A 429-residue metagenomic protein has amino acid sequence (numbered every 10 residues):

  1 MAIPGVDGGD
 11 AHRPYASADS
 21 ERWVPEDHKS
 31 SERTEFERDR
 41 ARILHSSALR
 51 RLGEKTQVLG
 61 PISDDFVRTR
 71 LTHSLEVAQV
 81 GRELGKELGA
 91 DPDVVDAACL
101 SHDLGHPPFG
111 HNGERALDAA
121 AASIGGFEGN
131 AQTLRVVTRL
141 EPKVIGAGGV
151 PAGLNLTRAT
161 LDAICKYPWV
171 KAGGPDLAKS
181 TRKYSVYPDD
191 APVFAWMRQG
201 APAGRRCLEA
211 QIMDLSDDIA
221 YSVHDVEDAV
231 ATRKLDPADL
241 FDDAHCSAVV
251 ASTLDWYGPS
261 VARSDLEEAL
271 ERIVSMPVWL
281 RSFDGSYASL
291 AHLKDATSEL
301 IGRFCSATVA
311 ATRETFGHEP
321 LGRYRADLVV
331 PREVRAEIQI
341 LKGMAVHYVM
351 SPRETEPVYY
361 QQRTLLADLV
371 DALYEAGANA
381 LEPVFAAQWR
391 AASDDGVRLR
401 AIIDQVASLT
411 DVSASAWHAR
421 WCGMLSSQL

Functional and structural regions predicted by a protein language model:
M1-R22, E26-K29, R363-A376, A387-L429: Acidic, carboxylate-rich catalytic segments that either coordinate divalent cations
A2-S31, L44-R50, Q79, E87 (+1 more regions): Sequence-structural signature of the catalytic-core scaffold of metal-dependent phosphohydrolases that act on
W23-H28, E54-T69, D96-S101, D118: Glycine-/proline-rich flexible loop or hinge segments
T34-R50, E54-L59: N-terminal signal-anchor module of multipass membrane proteins
E37-R38, L88-S101, L154-I164, E209-A210 (+2 more regions): Alpha-helical scaffolds flanking conserved acidic
G60-F66, A98, P202, S282-Y287 (+2 more regions): Glycine- and acidic
S63-V94: Alpha-helical phosphate/pyrophosphate-handling elements in metalloenzyme active cores
L254-V397, L409: C-terminal subdomains that position terminal phosphate/3'-OH groups for nucleotidyl transfer/ligation, primarily on
